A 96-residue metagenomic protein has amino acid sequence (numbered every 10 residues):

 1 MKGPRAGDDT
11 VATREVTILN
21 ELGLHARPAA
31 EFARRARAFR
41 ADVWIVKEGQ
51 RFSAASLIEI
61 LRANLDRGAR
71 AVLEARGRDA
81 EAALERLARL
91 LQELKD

Functional and structural regions predicted by a protein language model:
M1-E15: SAM-dependent methyltransferases
K2-A6, A30, A55, E85-R86: Long, contiguous binding/interaction regions
E15-T17, E74: Generic structural detector for well-ordered beta-strands
T17-R67: Compact, glycine-rich, soluble single-domain proteins
R62-D96: C-terminal structural segments of small proteins and small subunits
